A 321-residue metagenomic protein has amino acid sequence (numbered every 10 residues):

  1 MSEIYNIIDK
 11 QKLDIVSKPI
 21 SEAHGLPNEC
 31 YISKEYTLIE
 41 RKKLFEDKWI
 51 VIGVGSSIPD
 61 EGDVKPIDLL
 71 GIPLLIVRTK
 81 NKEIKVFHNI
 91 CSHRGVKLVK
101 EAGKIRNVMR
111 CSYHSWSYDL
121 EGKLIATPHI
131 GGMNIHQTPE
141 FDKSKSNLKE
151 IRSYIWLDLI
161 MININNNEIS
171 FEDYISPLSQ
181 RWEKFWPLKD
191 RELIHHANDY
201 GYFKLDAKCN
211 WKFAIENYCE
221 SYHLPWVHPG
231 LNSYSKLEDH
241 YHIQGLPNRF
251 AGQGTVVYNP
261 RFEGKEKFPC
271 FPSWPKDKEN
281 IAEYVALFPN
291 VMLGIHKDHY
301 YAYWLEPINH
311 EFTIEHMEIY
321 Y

Functional and structural regions predicted by a protein language model:
M1-E101, R152-Y154: N-terminal pre-ligand scaffold of iron-sulfur
E3, R78, E83, N89 (+2 more regions): C-terminal catalytic domain of Rieske-type non-heme iron oxygenases
N6-K34, G103-S115, K149-L157, S233-C270: N-terminal short leaders/motifs
P27, P73, P128, L287-P289 (+1 more regions): Proline-rich low-complexity regions
E46-P59, G132-Q137, Y284-P289: Short Pro/Gly-enriched beta-strand edge/turn motifs at strand-loop
I52, S57-P59, H129, L231-D239: Short, charge- and proline-biased low-complexity linear segments that act as flexible interaction/docking motifs
I58-N166, E172-P177: Rieske [2Fe-2S] iron-sulfur-binding domain
